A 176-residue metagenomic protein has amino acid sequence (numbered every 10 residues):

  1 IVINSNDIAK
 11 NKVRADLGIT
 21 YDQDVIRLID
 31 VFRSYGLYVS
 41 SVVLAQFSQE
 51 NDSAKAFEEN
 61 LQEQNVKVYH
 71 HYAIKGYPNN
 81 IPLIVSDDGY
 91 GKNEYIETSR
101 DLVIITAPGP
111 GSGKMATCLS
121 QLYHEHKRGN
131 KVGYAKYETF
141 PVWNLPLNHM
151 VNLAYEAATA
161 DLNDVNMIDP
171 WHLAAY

Functional and structural regions predicted by a protein language model:
I1-I104, Q121-Y176: Flexible phosphate-sensing "switch/lid" loops adjacent to ATP/NTP-binding sites across phosphate-transfer
G109-P110: The conserved Walker
G113: Single, functionally critical "micro-switch" positions that shape active/binding sites and transmembrane helices
A116-T117: Hydrophobic positions on the alpha1 helix immediately C-terminal to the Walker A/P-loop
